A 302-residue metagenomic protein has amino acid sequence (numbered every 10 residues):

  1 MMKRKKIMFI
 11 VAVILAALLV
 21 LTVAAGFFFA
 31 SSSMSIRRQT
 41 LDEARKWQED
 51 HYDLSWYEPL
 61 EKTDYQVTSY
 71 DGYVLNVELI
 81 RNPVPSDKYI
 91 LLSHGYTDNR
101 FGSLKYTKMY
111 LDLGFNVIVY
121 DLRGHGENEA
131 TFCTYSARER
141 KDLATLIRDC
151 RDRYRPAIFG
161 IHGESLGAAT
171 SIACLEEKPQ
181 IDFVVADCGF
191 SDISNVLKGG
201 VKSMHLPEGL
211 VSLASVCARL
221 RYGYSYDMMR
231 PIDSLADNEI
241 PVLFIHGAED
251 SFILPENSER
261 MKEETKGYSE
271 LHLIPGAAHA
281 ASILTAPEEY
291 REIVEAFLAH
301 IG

Functional and structural regions predicted by a protein language model:
V11, A17-T68, E78: An N-terminal hydrophobic leader/cap segment in hydrolases
Y96-M109, L122: The serine-hydrolase catalytic nucleophile loop
Y106, I240, L254-E263: Short alpha-helix in the alpha/beta-hydrolase fold that links the catalytic acid
Y110-E129: Conserved alpha/beta-hydrolase
H125-Y154, I158: Catalytic nucleophile-loop/oxyanion-hole region of alpha/beta-hydrolase and closely related hydrolase-like folds
A173-S225: Hydrolase active-site cap/lid region
D237-E239, F244-H246, D250: Short beta-strand/loop motif that positions the catalytic acidic residue of the alpha/beta-hydrolase fold
A277-P287: Catalytic histidine-centered segment of alpha/beta-hydrolase-like enzymes
